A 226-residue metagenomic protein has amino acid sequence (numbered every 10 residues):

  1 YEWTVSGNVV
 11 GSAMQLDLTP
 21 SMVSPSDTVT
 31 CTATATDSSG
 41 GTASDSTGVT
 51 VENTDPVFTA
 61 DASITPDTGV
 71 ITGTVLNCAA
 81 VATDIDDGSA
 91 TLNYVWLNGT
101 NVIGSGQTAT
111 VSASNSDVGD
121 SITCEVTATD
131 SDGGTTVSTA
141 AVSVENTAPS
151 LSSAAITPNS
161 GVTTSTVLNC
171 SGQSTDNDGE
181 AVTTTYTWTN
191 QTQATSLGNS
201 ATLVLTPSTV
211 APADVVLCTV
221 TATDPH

Functional and structural regions predicted by a protein language model:
Y1-H226: Ser/Thr/Pro/Gly-rich low-complexity disordered regions
